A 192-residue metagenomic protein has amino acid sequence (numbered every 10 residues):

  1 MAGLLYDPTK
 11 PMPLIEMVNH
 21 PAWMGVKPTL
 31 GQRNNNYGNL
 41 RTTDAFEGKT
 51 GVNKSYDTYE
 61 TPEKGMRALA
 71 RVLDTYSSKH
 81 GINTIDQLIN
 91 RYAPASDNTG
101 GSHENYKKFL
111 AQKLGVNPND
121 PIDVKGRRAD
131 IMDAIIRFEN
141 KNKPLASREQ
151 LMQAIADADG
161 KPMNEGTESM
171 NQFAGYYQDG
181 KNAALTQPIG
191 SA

Functional and structural regions predicted by a protein language model:
G3-G175: Cell-wall polysaccharide-cleaving catalytic domain and substrate-binding groove, primarily in peptidoglycan/chitin
N164-A192: Glycine-/small-residue-biased sites that favor an extended, beta-strand-like backbone and mark sterically tight motif
